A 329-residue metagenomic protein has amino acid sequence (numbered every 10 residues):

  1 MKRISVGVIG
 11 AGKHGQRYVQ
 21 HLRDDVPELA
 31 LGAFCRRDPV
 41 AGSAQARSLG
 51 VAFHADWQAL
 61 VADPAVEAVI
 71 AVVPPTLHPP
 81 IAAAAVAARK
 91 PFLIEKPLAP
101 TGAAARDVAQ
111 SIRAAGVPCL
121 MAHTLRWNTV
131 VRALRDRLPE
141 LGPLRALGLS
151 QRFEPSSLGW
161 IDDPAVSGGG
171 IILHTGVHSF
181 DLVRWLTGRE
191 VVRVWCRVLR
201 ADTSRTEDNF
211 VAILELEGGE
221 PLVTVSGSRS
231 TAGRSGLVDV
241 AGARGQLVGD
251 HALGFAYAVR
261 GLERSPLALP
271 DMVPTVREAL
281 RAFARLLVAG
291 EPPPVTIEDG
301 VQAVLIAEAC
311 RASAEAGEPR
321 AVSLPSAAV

Functional and structural regions predicted by a protein language model:
M1-L49: N-terminal Rossmann-like dinucleotide-binding module
M1-R3, A68-A71, R285-V329: C-terminal helix-rich "cap/oligomerization" subdomain common to oxidoreductases
Y18, L49-S111: Beta-loop-alpha module in the N-terminal Rossmann-like domain of NAD(P)-dependent dehydrogenases, especially those
A33, E67-A68, A146, L222: Short, Asp-centered acidic motifs that coordinate Mg2+ and/or phosphate in catalytic or ligand-binding sites
R37, L269-R281, V295: Active-site loop of classical SDR/Rossmann-like NAD(P)-dependent oxidoreductases, centered on the catalytic Tyr-X3-Lys
A55, I94-E95, C119-M121, G249: Hydrophobic residues in well-ordered beta-strands that form the structural core
P118, L125-T203, G317: Predominantly a Rossmann-like dinucleotide-binding segment in NAD(P)-dependent oxidoreductases
H174, D181-G254, R277-E291, A327-V329: Contiguous beta-strand/loop segments that form the cofactor/metal-binding neighborhood of enzyme cores
